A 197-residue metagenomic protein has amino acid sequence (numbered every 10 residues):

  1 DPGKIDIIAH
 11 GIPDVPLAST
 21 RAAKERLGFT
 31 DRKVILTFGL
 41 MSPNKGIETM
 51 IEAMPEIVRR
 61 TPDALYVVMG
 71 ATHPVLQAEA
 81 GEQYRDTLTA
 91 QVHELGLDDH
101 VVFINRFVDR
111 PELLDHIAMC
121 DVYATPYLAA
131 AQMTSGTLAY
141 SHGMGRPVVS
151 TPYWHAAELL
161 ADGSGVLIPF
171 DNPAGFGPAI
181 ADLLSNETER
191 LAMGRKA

Functional and structural regions predicted by a protein language model:
G11, T72: Carbohydrate-associated surface elements
L17-F29, V34, L88: A short helix/loop element that forms part of the nucleotide-sugar donor recognition site in Leloir-type
F29-K45, I51-M54, V67: Conserved donor-binding/catalytic core segment of Leloir-type glycosyltransferases
A80-F107, P111: Nucleotide-activated donor-binding/catalytic signature segment of Leloir-type glycosyltransferases, i.e., the conserved
D115-Q132, R146: Acidic donor-binding loop of glycosyltransferase active sites
G143, P147-S150: Short hydrophobic beta-strand element within catalytic cores of glycosyltransferases and related nucleotide-activated
D162, V166-P173, D182-E187: Conserved acidic donor-binding segment of nucleotide-sugar-dependent glycosyltransferases
E189-A197: A short, well-ordered alpha-helix in the C-terminal region of glycosyltransferases
